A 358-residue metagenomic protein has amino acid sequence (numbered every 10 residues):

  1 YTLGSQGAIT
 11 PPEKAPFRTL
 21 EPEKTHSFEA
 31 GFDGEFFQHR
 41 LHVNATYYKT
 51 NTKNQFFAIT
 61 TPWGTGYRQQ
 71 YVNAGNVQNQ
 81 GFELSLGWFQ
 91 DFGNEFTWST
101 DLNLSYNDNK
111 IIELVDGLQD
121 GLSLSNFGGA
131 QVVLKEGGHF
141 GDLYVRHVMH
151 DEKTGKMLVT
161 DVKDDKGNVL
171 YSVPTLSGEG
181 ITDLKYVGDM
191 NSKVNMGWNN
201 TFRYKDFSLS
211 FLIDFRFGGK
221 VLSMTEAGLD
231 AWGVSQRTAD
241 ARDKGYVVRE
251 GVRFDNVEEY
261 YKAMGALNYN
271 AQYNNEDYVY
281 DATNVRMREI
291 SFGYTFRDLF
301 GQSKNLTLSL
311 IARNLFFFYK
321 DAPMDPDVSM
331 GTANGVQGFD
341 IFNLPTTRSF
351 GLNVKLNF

Functional and structural regions predicted by a protein language model:
Y1-K135, N274-F358: Extracellular/periplasmic, surface-exposed regions of secreted and cell-surface proteins
T10-P12, L176-I181, L267-E276: Short glycine/proline-rich turn/loop motifs
G31, G180-D183, K193-W198: Short, hydrophobic/aromatic alpha-helical segments in well-folded domains
T52-K53, G167-N168, G180, G218-K220 (+1 more regions): A short local loop/turn or secondary-structure capping micro-motif enriched for an aromatic residue
V72, F89-M190, D230, G251: Conserved small-residue
Y144, T160, S210-L212, G219-V221 (+1 more regions): Short helix/loop capping segments that flank catalytic or ligand/cofactor-binding pockets
D189-M224: Glycine-rich, aromatic-lined ligand/substrate-binding cores of catalytic and carbohydrate-binding domains
R216-T307, A312: Extracytoplasmic gating/loop element in the C-terminal half of outer-membrane beta-barrel translocons and assembly
